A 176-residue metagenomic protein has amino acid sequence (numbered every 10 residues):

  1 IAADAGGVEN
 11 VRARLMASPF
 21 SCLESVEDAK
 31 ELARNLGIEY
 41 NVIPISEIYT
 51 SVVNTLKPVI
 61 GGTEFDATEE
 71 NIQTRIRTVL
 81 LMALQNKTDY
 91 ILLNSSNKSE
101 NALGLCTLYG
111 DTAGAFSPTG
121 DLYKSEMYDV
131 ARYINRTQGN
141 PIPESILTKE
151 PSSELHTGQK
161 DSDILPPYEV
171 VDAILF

Functional and structural regions predicted by a protein language model:
I1-F176: ATP/NTP-dependent adenylation/nucleotidyl-transfer catalytic domains that generate, transfer, or process NMP-activated
